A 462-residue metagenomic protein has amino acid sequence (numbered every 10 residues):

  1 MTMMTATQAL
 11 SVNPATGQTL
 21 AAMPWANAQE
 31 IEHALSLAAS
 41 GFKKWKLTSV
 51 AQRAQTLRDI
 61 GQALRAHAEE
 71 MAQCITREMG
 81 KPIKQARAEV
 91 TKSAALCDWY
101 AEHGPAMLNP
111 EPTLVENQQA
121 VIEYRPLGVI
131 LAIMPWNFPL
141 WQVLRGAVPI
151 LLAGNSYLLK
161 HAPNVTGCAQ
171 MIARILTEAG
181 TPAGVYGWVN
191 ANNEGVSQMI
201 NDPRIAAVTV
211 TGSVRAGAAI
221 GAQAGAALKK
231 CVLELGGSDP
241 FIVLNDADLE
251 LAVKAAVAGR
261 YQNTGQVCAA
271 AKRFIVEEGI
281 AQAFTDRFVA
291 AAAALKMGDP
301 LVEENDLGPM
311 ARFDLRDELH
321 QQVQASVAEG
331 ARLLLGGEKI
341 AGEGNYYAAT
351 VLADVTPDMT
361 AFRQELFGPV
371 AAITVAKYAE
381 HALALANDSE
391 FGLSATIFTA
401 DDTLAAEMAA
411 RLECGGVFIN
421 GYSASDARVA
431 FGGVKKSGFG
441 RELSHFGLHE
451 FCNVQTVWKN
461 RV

Functional and structural regions predicted by a protein language model:
M1-Q118: N-terminal Rossmann-like NAD(P)+-binding subdomain of aldehyde/semialdehyde dehydrogenases
A6-A9, A271, L393: Short loop/turn microsegments at loop-to-beta-strand junctions
N13-A22, I205, I242, K296-M297 (+3 more regions): Conserved C-terminal structural/oligomerization subdomain of aldehyde/semialdehyde dehydrogenase
G17, R53, I75, C97 (+9 more regions): Residue-level signal for inorganic ion chemistry
T19-A26, G41-L47, A132, F241-L244 (+5 more regions): Short, well-ordered beta-strand elements within core beta-sheets of diverse protein domains
F42, K46, G61-A68, A72 (+18 more regions): Structural signal for hydrophobic packing residues in well-ordered secondary-structure cores of soluble enzyme domains
N109-L251, A376: Rossmann-like NAD(P) dinucleotide-binding subdomain of oxidoreductase/dehydrogenase enzymes
R215-T356, I419: ALDH superfamily catalytic-core signature
